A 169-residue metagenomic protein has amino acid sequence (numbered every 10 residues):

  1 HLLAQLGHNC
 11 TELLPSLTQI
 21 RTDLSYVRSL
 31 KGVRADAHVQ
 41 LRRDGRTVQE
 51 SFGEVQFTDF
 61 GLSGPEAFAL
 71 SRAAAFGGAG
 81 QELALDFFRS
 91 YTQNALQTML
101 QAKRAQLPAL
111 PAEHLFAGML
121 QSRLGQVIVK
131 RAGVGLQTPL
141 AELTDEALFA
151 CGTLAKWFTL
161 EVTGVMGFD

Functional and structural regions predicted by a protein language model:
H1-T11: Glycine-rich beta-alpha-beta "Rossmann" dinucleotide-binding loop(s) and their flanking helix/strand
N9-L14, I20-E142: An anion/pyrophosphate-binding glycine-rich loop and adjacent beta-alpha core in soluble alpha-beta enzymes
L14-S16, M166-G167: A short, aromatic/hydrophobic, helix- or strand-capping loop or linear motif that either lines the entrance/gate
Q126-D169: A glycine-rich dinucleotide-binding beta-alpha-beta segment and adjacent secondary-structure elements that constitute
